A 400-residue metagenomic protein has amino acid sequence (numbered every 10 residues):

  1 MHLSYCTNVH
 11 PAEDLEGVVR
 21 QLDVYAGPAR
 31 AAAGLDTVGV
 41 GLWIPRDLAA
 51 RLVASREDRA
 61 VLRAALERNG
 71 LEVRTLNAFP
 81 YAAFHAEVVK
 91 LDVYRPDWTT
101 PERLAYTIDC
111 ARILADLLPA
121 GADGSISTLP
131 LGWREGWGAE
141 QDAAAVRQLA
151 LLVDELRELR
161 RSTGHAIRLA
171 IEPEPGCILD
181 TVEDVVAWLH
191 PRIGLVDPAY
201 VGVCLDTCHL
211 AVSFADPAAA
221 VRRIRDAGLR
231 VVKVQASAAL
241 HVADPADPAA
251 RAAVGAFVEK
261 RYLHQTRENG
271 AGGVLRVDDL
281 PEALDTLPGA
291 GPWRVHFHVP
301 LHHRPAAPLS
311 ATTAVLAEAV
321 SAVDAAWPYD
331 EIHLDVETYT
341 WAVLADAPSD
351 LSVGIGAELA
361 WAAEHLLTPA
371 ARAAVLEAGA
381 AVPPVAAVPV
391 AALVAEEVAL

Functional and structural regions predicted by a protein language model:
M1-D116, P198, A347-A381, A387-L400: N-terminal pre-domain/capping segments
L3-T7, D36-L42, V73-A78, G124-T128 (+5 more regions): Hydrophobic faces of well-ordered beta-strands that scaffold small-molecule active sites in alpha/beta enzyme cores
C6-H10, W43-D47, A78-Y81, L129-W133 (+5 more regions): Active-site beta-loop-alpha junctions enriched in small/polar residues
L15-D23, L52-S55, E140, A145-A150 (+3 more regions): Distinct, well-ordered alpha-helical segments
A31-G34, A65-L71, I113-G121, E155-I167 (+4 more regions): A structural motif corresponding to the C-terminal end of an alpha-helix and its immediate exit/capping segment
E87-G202: Active-site acidic/histidine proton-transfer and metal-coordination neighborhood in alpha/beta enzyme cores
L156-L284, A290, V299: Acidic/histidine-rich catalytic cores of soluble enzymes
L280-R372: Flexible, acidic glycine-rich loops studded with aromatic residues
